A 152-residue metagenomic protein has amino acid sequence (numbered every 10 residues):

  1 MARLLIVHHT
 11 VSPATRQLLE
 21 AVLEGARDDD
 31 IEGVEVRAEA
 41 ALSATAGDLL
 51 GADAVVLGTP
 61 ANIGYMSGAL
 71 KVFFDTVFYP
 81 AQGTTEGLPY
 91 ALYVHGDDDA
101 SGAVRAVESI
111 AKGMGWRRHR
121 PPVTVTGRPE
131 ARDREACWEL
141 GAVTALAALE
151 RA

Functional and structural regions predicted by a protein language model:
A2-D29: N-terminal beta1-alpha1 ligand-phosphate binding loop
V7, E39-A41, P121: Conserved beta-strand termini and adjacent loop/short-helix elements that scaffold enzyme active sites in alpha/beta
T10-P13, V94-D99, V125-E130: Short histidine/acidic/glycine/proline-rich micro-motifs that form metal- and phosphate-coordinating active-site loops
L18, A69, A103, D133-A136: Residues at alpha-helix caps and immediate loop-helix transition turns in enzyme cores, especially N- and C-cap
A26-G33, Q82-T84: Short helix-capping segments at alpha-helix termini
D29, T45, R117-A152: Glycine-rich phosphate/pyrophosphate-binding loop and the adjoining helix
E32-S43: A short beta-strand-loop structural module common to alpha/beta enzyme folds
A41-R118: Helix-loop-strand module that forms the ligand-binding subsite of alpha/beta enzymes
